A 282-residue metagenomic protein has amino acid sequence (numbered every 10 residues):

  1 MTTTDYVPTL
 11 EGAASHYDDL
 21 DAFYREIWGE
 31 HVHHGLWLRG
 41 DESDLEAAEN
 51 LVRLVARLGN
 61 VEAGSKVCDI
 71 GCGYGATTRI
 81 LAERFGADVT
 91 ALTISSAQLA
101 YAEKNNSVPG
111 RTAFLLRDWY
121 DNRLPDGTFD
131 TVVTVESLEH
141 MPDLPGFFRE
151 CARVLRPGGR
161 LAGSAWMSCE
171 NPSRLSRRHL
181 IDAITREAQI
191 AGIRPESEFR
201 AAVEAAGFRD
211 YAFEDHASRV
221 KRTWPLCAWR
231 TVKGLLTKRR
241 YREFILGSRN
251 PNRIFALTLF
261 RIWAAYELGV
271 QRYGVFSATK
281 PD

Functional and structural regions predicted by a protein language model:
M1-E26: N-terminal auxiliary segments of SAM/dcSAM-dependent transferases
E30-H31, E42-A63: Conserved alpha-helix/loop element of class I SAM-dependent methyltransferases that forms part of the SAM/SAH-binding
C68, Y74-D121: Class I SAM-dependent methyltransferase SAM/SAH-binding core
Y120-V132: A short acidic, Gly/Pro-enriched loop at the edge of an enzyme's catalytic core that lines a small-molecule cofactor
P145-R160: A short glycine-rich, Lys/Arg-flanked "PGG" loop and its adjoining helix->strand segment in the class I
M167-A191, V203: Short, glycine-/aromatic-enriched active-site segment of Class I SAM-dependent methyltransferases
A191-G207: Short alpha-helix
A212-D282: Conserved Class I S-adenosyl-L-methionine
